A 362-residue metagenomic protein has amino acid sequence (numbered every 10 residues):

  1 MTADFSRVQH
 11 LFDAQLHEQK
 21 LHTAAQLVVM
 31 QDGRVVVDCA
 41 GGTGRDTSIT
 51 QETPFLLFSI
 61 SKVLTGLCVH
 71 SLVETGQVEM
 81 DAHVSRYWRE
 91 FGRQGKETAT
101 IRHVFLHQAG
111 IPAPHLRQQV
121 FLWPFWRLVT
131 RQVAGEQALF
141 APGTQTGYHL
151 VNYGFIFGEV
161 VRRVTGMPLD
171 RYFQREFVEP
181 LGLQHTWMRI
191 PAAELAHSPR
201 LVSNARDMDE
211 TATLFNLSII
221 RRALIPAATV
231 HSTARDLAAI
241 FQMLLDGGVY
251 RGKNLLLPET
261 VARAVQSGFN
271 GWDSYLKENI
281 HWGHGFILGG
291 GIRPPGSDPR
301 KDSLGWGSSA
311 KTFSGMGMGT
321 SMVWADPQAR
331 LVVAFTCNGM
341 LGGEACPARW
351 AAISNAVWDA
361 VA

Functional and structural regions predicted by a protein language model:
T2-F58, E79: Short, conserved catalytic-motif segment at the N-terminal edge
S6, V63-L67, A82, A99 (+5 more regions): A structural signal for well-ordered alpha-helical segments within the folded catalytic domains of diverse enzymes
R7, Q51, L56-I60, L72-L116 (+3 more regions): Active-site helix/loop module of the DD-peptidase/beta-lactamase fold, centered on the serine-lysine SxxK catalytic
Q9-D13, G33, T53-D81, F157-R162 (+2 more regions): Active-site SXXK
V37, Q51-P54, A113-L195, A223-R235: Catalytic-site signature segments of enzymes, centered on catalytic residues
H107, Y153-V160, A228-Y250, S321-N338: Active-site-proximal alpha-helical segments within enzyme catalytic domains
H197-A228, S232-A234, Q266-P327: Active-site Gly/Thr loop motif
D246, T260, V265-W272, G343-A362: Short, gly/Ser/Thr-rich active-site loops of penicillin-recognizing serine hydrolases
